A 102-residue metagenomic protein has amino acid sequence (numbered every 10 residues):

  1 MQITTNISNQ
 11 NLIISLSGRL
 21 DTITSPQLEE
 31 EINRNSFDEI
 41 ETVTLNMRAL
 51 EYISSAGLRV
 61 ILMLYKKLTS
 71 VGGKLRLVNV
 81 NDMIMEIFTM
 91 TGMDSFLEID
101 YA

Functional and structural regions predicted by a protein language model:
M1-Y52, M63-A102: STAS-like cytosolic regulatory interaction modules
